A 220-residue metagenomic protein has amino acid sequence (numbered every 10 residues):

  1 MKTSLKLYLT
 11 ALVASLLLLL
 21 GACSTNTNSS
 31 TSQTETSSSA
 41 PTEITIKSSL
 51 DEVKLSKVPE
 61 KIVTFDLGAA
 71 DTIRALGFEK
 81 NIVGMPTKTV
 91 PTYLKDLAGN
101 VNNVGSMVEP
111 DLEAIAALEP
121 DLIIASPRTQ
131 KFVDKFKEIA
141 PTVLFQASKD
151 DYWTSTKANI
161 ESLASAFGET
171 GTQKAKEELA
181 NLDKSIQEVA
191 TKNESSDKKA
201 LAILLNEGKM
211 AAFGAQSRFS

Functional and structural regions predicted by a protein language model:
K2-L9, A14, C23-G68, G171-L201: Bacterial Sec-exported substrate-binding components of ABC uptake systems
P59-E79, T154, A158-I160, A202-L204 (+1 more regions): N-terminal hydrophobic signal/anchor transmembrane helix of membrane proteins
K61-A114: A short, structured surface patch at a secondary-structure boundary
F65-D66, A125-R128: Replace "coordinates the UDP/GDP/TDP-sugar" with "coordinates nucleotide-activated sugar donors
T87-V90, T129-Q130, Q146-D151: Short, acidic/turn-prone active-site loops that include or flank metal/cofactor- and phosphate-binding residues
T89-T92, F213-S220: Alpha-helical, coiled-coil/dimerization segments enriched in small aliphatic residues
E119-A125, P141: Proline-aspartate-enriched helix->loop->beta-strand connector
P141-E207: Extracytoplasmic substrate-binding proteins
